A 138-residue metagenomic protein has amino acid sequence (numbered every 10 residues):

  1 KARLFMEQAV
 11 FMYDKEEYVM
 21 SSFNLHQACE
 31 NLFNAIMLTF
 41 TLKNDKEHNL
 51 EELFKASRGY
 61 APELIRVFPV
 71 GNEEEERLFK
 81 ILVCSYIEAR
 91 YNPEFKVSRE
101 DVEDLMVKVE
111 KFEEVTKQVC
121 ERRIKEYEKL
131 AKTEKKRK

Functional and structural regions predicted by a protein language model:
K1-K138: Terminal alpha-helical segments
